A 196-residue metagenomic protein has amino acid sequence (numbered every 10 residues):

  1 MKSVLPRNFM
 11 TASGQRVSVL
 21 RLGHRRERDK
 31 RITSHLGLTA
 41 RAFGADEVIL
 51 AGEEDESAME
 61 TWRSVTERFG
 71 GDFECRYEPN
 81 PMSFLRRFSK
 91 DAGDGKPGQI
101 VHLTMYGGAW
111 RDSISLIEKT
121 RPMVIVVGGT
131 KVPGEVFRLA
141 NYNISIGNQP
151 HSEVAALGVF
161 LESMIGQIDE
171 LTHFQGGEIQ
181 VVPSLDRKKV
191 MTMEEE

Functional and structural regions predicted by a protein language model:
K2-T104, I165-E170, M191-E195: RNA substrate-binding interface of SAM-dependent RNA methyltransferases
T33-H35, R63-V65, I114-E118, L139-Y142 (+1 more regions): Short, glycine/charged-enriched secondary-structure capping and boundary segments
A40, V126, F160: Conserved RecA-like P-loop NTPase ATPase core
A58-M59, M82-L85, A109-R111, P133-G134 (+1 more regions): Short, well-ordered alpha-helical microsegments
I100, E118-K119, E162: Catalytic cores of processing enzymes, dominated by hydrolases/peptidases, characterized by acidic/His-rich
G107-I146: Long, charge-patterned amphipathic alpha-helical coiled-coil/hairpin "stalk" segments used as oligomerization
V132, Q175, I179, K189-M193: C-terminal binding/interaction regions
V136-L185: Structured adenosyl-cofactor binding patch, chiefly the S-adenosyl-L-methionine
